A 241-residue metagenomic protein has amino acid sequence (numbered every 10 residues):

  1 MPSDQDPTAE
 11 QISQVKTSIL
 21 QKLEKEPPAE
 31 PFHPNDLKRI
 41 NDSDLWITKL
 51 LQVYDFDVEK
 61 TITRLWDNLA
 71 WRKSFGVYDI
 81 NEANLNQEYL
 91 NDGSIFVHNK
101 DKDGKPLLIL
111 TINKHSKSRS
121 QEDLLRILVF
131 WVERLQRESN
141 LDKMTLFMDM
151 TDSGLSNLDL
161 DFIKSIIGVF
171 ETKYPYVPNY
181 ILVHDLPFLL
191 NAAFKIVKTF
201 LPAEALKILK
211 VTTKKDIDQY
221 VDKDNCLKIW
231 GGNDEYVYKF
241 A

Functional and structural regions predicted by a protein language model:
M1-A241: Basic, amphipathic alpha-helical/coil surface patches used to engage anionic, phosphate-bearing ligands and membranes
